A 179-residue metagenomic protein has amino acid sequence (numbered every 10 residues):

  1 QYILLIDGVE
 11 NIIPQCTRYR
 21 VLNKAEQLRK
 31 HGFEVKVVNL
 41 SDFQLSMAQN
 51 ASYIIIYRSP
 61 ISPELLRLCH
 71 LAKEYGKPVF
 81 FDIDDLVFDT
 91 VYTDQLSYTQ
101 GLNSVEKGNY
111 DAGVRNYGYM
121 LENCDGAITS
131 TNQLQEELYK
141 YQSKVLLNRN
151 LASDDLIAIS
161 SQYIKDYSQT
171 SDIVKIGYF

Functional and structural regions predicted by a protein language model:
Q1-I56, P60: N-terminal pre-catalytic "stem/leader" segment of glycosyltransferase-like enzymes
L4-L5, Y167-F179: Conserved donor-binding/catalytic core segment of Leloir-type glycosyltransferases
I13, L45-M47, S62-L65, V87-V91 (+2 more regions): Short catalytic/ligand-binding loop motif for oxyanion handling, primarily in non-cytosolic enzymes, centered on
Q49, H70-E74, S104-G126: Membrane-proximal helix-turn-helix segments that form the acceptor-binding/catalytic region of lipid-linked
Y53-Y57, F80-D82, I128, G177: Structural motif
R58-E74, D82-D94: An aromatic- and histidine-rich active-site surface loop
F81-V114, D155-S160, Q169-D172: Acceptor-binding helix/loop patch of EC 2.4 sugar-transfer enzymes, predominantly nucleotide-sugar-dependent
E122-D166, K175: Donor nucleotide-sugar binding/catalytic pocket of nucleotide-sugar-dependent glycosyltransferases
